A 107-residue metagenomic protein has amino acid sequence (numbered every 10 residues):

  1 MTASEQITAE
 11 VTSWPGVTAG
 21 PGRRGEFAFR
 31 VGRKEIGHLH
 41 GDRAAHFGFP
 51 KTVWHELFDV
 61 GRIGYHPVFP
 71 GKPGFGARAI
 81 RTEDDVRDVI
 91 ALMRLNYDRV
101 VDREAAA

Functional and structural regions predicted by a protein language model:
M1-A107: Charge-dense, helix-prone N-terminal extensions
